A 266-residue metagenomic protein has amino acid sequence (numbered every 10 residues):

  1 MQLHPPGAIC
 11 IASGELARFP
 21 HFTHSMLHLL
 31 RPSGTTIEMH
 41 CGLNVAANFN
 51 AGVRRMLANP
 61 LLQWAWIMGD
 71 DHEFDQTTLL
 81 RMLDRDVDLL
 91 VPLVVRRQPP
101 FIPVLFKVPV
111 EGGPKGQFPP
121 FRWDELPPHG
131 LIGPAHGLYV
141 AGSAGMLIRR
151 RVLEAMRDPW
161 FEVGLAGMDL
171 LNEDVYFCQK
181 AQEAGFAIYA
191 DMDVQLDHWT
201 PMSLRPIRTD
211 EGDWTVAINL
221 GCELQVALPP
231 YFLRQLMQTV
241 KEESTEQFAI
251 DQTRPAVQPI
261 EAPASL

Functional and structural regions predicted by a protein language model:
M1-L43, A47, L266: N-proximal low-complexity "stem/linker" segments adjacent to membrane-targeting elements
Q2-H4, R150, A155-L266: C-terminal catalytic/acceptor-binding lobe
L30-R31, L83, Q182: Anion (oxyanion) recognition and catalysis
V45-A58, C178-Q179: Short, conserved alpha-helix that lines the donor NDP-sugar binding/gating region of sugar-transfer enzymes
P60-E73: Short beta-strand-to-loop acidic/aromatic patch adjacent to the donor-nucleotide binding site
L61-L62, V87, F186: Short, high-confidence coil segments that cap the C-terminus of an alpha-helix and link into the following beta-strand
D75-L165: Conserved catalytic core of nucleotide-sugar-dependent glycosyltransferases
